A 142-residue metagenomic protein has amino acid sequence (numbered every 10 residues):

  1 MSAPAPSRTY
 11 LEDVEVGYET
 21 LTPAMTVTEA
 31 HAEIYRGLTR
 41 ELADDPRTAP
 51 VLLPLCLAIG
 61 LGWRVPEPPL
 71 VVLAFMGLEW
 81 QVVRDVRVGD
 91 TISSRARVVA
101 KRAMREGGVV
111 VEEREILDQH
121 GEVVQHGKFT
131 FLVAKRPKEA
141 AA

Functional and structural regions predicted by a protein language model:
M1-V16, V86-A142: HotDog/MaoC-like acyl-thioester-processing domains
S2-G77, R136-A142: Hot-dog-fold acyl-thioester-processing enzymes
D44-R47, V82, K101-R102: Short helix-to-loop capping/linker segments positioned immediately adjacent to catalytic or ligand/cofactor-binding
A58, V82, A96-V98: Conserved hydrophobic positions within beta-strands
L78-R87: Short, mixed-charge aromatic SLiMs
